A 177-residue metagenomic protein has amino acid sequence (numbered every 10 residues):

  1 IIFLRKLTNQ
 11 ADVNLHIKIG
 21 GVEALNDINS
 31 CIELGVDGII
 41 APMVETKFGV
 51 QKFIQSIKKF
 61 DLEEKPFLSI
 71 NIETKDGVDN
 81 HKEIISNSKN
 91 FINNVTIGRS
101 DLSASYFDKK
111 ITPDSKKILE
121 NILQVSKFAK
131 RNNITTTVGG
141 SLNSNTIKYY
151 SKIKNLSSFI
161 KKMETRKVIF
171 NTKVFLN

Functional and structural regions predicted by a protein language model:
I1-N177: Expand to "…catalyze enediolate/carbanion chemistry for C-C bond making/breaking, isomerization, decarboxylation
